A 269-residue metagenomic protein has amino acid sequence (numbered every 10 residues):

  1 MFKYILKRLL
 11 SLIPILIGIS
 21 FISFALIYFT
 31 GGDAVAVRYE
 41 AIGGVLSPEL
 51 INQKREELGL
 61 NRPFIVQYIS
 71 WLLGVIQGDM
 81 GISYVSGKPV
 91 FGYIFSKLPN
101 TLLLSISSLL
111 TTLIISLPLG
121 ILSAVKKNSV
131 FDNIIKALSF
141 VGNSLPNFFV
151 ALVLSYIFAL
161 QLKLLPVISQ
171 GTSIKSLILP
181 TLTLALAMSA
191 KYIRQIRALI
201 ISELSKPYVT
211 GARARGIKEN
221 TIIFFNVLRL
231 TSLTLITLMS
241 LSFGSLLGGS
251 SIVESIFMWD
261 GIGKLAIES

Functional and structural regions predicted by a protein language model:
F2-K3, L98-F131, G171-S269: Alpha-helical transmembrane segments of integral membrane proteins, especially multi-pass inner/plasma-membrane
F2-K7, S11, P118-L154: Cytoplasmic-entry segments and transmembrane alpha-helices of multi-pass inner-membrane transporters
L16-V66, K163-L179: Hydrophobic alpha-helical transmembrane segments of membrane transport/permease proteins and related membrane-embedded
S23, I27, G31, S123-A124 (+5 more regions): Membrane-water interface at transmembrane helix exits
T30, G142-L145, L247: Transmembrane helix irregularities
G59-L117: An internal, D/E-rich "acidic patch" concept
K136-A198: Membrane-water interface segments at transmembrane-helix boundaries in multipass membrane proteins
